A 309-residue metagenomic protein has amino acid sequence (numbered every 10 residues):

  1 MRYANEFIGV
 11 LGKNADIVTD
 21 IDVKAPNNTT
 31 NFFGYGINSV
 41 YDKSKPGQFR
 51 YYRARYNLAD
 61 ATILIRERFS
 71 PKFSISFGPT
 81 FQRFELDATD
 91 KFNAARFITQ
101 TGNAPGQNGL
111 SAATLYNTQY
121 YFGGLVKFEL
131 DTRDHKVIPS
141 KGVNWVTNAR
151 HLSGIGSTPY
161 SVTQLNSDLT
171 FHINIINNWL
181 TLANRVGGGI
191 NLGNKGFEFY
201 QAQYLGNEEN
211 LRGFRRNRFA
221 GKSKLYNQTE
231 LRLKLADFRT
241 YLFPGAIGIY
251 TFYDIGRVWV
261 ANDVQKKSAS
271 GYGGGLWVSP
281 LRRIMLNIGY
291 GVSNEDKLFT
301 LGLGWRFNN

Functional and structural regions predicted by a protein language model:
M1, K13, T118-Q119, S153-S161 (+4 more regions): Solvent-exposed loop/turn segments connecting transmembrane beta-strands in outer-membrane beta-barrel proteins
M1, N14-I17, K72-I75, H135-V137 (+3 more regions): Repeated loop/turn-to-beta-strand initiation elements of outer-membrane beta-barrel proteins
M1-Y116, Y120, M285, S293-N309: Gram-negative/organellar outer-membrane beta-barrel architecture
M1-Y3, N57-I63, F122-V126, L130 (+8 more regions): Hydrophobic, lipid-facing positions within transmembrane beta-strands of outer-membrane proteins
Y3, T19-S39, F77-R83, V143-H151 (+6 more regions): Transmembrane beta-barrel strands of outer-membrane/channel proteins
Y3-A4, T30-S39, D87-A95, P139-K141 (+5 more regions): Outer-membrane beta-barrel translocator domains and adjoining extracellular loop/strand segments of Gram-negative
N5-G9, E67, L130-T132, H151 (+5 more regions): Residue-level signature of outer-membrane beta-barrel architecture
N108, T114, Y121-L242: C-terminal outer-membrane beta-barrel translocator/porin domains of Gram-negative envelope proteins and their
